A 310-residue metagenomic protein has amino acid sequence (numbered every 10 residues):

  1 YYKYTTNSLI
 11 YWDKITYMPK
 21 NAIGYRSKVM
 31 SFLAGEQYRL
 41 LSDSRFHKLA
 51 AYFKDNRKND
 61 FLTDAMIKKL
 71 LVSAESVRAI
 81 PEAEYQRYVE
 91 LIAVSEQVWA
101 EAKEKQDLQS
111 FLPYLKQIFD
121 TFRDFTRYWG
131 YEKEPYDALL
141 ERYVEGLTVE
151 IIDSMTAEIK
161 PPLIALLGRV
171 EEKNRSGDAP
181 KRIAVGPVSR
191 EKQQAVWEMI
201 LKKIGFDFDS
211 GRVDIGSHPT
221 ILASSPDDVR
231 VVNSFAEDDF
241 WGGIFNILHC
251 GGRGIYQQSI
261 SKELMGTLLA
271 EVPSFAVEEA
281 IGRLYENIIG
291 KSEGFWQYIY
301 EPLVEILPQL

Functional and structural regions predicted by a protein language model:
Y1-E145: A well-structured
S8-D13, L70-V72, R175-S176, D227 (+1 more regions): Short acidic (Asp/Glu) and glycine-rich catalytic loops that position anionic groups and cofactors
V89-G242: Contiguous, non-catalytic segments that form substrate-binding/exosite surfaces or channel walls
G130, F235, G242-K262, E279-E286: Active-site recognition of the HExxH zinc-binding catalytic motif
K203-D209, F240, G254-E263, I289-W296: Secondary-structure transition/capping motifs at alpha-helix termini and the adjoining loop/turn into the next element
I221-R230, G254-S261, L310: Active-site-adjacent bridging/hinge elements
A270-A276: Divalent-cation-assisted or electrostatically stabilized phosphate/pyrophosphate-binding catalytic cores
I289-L310: Long, amphipathic alpha-helical stalk/connector segments used for oligomerization, subunit docking, or mechanical
